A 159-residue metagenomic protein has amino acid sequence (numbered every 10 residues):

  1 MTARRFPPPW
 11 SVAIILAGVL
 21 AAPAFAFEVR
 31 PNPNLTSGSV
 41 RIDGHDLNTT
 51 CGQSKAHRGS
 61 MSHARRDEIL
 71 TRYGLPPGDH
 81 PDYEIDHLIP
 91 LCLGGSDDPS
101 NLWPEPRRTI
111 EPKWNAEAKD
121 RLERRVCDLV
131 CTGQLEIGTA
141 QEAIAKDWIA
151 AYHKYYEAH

Functional and structural regions predicted by a protein language model:
M1-E84, C92-H159: Nuclease and nuclease-like effector domains acting on nucleic acids or nucleotide cofactors
